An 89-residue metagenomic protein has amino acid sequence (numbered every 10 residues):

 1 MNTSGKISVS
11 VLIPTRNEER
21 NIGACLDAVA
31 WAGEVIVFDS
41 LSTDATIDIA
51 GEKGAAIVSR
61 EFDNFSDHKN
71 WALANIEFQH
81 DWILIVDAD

Functional and structural regions predicted by a protein language model:
M1-A28: N-proximal low-complexity "stem/linker" segments adjacent to membrane-targeting elements
S8, G33-E34: Residues at the starts of beta-strands that form the adenosine-phosphate
G23, D44-K53: Acidic helix N-cap motif at the loop->helix transition within catalytic regions of sugar-transfer enzymes
A28, D39-D48: A conserved acidic beta->alpha catalytic loop
E61-H68: A short, glycine-/small-residue-rich helix N-cap motif at loop->alpha-helix starts within glycosyltransferase
N70-W82: Active-site nucleotide-sugar/metal-binding loop of Leloir-type enzymes
